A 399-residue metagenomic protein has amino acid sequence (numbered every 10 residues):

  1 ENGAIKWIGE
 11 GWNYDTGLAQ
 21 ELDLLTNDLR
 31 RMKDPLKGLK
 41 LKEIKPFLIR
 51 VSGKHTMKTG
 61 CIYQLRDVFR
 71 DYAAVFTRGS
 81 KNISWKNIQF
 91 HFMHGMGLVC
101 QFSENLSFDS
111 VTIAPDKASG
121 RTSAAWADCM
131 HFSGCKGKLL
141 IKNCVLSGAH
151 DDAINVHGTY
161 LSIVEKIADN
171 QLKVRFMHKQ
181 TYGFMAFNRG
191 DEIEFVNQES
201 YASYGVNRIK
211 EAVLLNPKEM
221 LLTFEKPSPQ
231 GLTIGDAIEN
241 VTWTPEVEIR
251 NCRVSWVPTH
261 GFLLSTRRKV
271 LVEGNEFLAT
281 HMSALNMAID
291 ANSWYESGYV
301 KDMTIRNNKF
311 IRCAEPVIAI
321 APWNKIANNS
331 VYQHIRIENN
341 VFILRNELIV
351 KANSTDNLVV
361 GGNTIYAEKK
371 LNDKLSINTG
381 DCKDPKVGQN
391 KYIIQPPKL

Functional and structural regions predicted by a protein language model:
E1, F69-S80, G95-S103, M130-S133 (+6 more regions): Extracellular beta-strand-rich solenoid/capping regions of secreted or surface-exposed proteins that bind or remodel
E1-H91, V99, P115-S123, S147-G148 (+1 more regions): Extracellular polysaccharide-degrading/modifying enzymes targeting complex plant/algal/animal polysaccharides
I5, E10-W12, K42-I44, V164 (+1 more regions): Acidic, glycine- and Ser/Thr-rich low-complexity intrinsically disordered tracts in extracellular/secreted proteins
R70, S80, H91-G95, S103-L106 (+13 more regions): Surface-exposed loop/turn segments connecting beta-strands in extracellular beta-rich domains
Y72-A74, H94-V99, D116-D128, H150-V156 (+8 more regions): Short glycine/acidic-rich loop motifs that flank beta-strands on beta-rich extracellular proteins
S80-S84, Q101-S107, G137-L140, P245-E248 (+5 more regions): Short "repeat-start/strand-capping" segments in structured domains, especially the N-termini of parallel beta-helix
Q101, L106-S147, N292, E296-D302 (+1 more regions): Extended hydrophobic/aromatic segments used for targeting, binding, or gating
